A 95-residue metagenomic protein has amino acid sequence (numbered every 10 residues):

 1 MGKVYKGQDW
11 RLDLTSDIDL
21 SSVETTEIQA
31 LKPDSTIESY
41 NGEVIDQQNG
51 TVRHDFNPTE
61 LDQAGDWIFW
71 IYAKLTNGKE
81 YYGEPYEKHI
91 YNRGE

Functional and structural regions predicted by a protein language model:
M1-E95: Contiguous segments within soluble domain cores/interaction surfaces
